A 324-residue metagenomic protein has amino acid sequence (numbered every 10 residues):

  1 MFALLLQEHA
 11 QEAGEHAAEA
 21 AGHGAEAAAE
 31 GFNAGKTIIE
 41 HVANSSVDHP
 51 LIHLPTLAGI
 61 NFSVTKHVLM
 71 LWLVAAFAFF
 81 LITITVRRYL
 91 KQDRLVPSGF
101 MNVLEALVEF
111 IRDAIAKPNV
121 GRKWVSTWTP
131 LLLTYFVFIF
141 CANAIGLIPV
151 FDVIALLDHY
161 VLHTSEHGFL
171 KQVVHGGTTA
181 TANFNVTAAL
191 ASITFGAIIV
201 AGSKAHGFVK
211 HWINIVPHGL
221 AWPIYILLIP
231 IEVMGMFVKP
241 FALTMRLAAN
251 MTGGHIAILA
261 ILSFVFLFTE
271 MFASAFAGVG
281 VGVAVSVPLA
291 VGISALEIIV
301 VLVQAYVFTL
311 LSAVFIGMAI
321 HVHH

Functional and structural regions predicted by a protein language model:
M1-E105, D113, K117, G121 (+1 more regions): Perimembrane topogenic segments of multi-pass inner/organellar membrane proteins
M1-L4, E8, L133-L147, F241-A257 (+1 more regions): Hydrophobic alpha-helical membrane-insertion segments
G59, L107, G146, S192 (+2 more regions): Residue-level signature of catalytic and energy-coupling elements of molecular machines, predominantly ATP/GTP-dependent
M70-V86, Y135-N143, L190-I198, S263 (+1 more regions): Hydrophobic core segments of alpha-helical transmembrane domains in multi-pass membrane transport and ion-translocation
I82, V86-L90, A116-K117, A142-I145 (+6 more regions): Membrane-water interface at transmembrane helix exits
S98-A106, D113-A114, P118, R122-N143 (+4 more regions): Alpha-helical membrane-spanning segments of integral membrane proteins, especially the hydrophobic core of TM bundles
M101-L104, V108, V209, I258: Hydrophobic face of alpha-helices
H167-V173, T179, N185, A189 (+1 more regions): Hydrophobic alpha-helical transmembrane segments and adjacent short intramembrane/lumenal linkers of inner/organellar
